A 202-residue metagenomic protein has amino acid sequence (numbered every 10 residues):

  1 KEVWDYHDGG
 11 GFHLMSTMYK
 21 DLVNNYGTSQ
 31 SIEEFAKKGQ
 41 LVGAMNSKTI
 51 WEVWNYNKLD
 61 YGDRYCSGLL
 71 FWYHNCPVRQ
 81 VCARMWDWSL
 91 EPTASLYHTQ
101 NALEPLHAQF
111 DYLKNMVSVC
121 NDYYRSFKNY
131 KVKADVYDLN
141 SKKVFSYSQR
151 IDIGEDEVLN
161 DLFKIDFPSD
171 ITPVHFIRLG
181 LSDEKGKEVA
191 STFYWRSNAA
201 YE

Functional and structural regions predicted by a protein language model:
K1-D135, F145: Substrate-binding clefts and catalytic carboxylate motifs of secreted carbohydrate-active enzymes
H107-D111, Y123-N129, L159, D166-S169 (+2 more regions): A structural signal for the main folded, soluble domain(s) of proteins
C120, D135-L139, G180-E184: A generic structural motif
Y124, S141-K143, G186-E188: Residue-level signal for glycine
Y130-V132, D138-T172: Intrinsically disordered, low-complexity Pro/Gly/Ser/Thr-rich segments with frequent PxxP/GP/PP motifs and embedded
I165-E202: Terminal connector regions
